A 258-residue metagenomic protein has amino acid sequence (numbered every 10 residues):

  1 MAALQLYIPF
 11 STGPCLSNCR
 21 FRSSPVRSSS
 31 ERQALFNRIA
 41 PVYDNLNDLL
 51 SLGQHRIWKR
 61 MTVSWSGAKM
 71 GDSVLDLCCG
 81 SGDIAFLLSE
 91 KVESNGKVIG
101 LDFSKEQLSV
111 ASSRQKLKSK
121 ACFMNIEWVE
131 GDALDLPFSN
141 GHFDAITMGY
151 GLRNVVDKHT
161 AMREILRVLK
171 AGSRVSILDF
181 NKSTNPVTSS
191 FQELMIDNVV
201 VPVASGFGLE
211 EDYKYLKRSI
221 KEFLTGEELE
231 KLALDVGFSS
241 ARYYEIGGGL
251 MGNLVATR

Functional and structural regions predicted by a protein language model:
A2-D44: N-terminal, positively charged/glycine-rich alpha-helical extensions of SAM-dependent methyltransferases
S30, K120-C122, L178-V236, R242: C-terminal alpha-helical "lid/dimerization" subdomain adjacent to the S-adenosyl-L-methionine
Y43, I146-T147: Hydrophobic beta-strand segment of the Class I
L52-S73, D83, L87: Conserved alpha-helix/loop element of class I SAM-dependent methyltransferases that forms part of the SAM/SAH-binding
S73-L136: Class I SAM-dependent methyltransferase SAM/SAH-binding core
F103, D157, F180: Short beta->alpha hinge that forms the Motif I/post-I loop of the SAM-binding pocket
H159-R174: A short glycine-rich, Lys/Arg-flanked "PGG" loop and its adjoining helix->strand segment in the class I
V236-R258: Core SAM-dependent methyltransferase catalytic element
